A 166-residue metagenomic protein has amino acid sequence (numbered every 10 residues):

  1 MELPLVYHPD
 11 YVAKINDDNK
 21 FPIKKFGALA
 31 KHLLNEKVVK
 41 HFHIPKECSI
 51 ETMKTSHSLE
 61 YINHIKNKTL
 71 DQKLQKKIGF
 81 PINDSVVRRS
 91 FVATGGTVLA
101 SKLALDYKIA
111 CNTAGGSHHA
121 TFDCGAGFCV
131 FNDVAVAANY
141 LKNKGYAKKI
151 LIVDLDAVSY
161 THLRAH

Functional and structural regions predicted by a protein language model:
M1-A147: An acidic/histidine-cluster motif and surrounding catalytic segment that typifies divalent-metal-assisted enzyme active
I150: Short beta-strand element of Class I
T161-H166: Conserved small/polar residues in nucleotide/adenosyl-binding loops
